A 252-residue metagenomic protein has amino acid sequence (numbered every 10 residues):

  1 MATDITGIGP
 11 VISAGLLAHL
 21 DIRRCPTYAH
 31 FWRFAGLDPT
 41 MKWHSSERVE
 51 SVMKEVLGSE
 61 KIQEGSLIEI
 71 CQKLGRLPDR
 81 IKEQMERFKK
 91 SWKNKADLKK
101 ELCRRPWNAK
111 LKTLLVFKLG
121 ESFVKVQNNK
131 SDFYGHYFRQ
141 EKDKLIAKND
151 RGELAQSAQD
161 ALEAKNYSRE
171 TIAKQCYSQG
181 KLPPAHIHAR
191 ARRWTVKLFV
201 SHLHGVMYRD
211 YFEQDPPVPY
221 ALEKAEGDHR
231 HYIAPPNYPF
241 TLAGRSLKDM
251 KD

Functional and structural regions predicted by a protein language model:
M1-R23, H30-V52, L74, R80-E83: Helix-hairpin-helix
G9, T27, I62-S66: A diffuse structural propensity rather than consistent per-protein peaks
R24-Y28, R104-R105: Active-site metal-coordination segments of metallo-dependent hydrolases
T27-W32, V196-V200: Internal, well-ordered interaction modules that form the hydrophobic cores of assembly/scaffold domains in eukaryotic
K42-D252: A basic, often C-terminal nucleic-acid-binding module that engages the phosphate backbone, implemented in DNA
